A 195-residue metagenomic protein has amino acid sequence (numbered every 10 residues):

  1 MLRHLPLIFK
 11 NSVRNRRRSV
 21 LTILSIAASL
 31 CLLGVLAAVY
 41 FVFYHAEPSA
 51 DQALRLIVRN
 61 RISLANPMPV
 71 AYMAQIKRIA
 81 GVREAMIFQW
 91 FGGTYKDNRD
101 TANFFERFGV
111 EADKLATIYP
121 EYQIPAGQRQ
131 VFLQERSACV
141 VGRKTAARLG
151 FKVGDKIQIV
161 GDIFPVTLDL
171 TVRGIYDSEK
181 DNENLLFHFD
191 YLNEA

Functional and structural regions predicted by a protein language model:
M1-L32: N-terminal Sec/SRP start-transfer signal
H4, I8, S19, F43 (+3 more regions): Hydrophobic alpha-helical segments typical of transmembrane helices and their membrane-interface/capping positions
L7-I8, S12, A38, I87 (+2 more regions): Structured catalytic cores of enzymes that bind and process phosphorylated ligands/cofactors
N11-S12, A46, I175: Amphipathic alpha-helical segments that mediate coupling or scaffolding at interfaces
R14-N15, S49, S178: Membrane-interface junctions
A27-E106, D113, A126-E135, A147: Hydrophobic, regular-secondary-structure patches
D113-V140, A146, K152-I159: Diglycine-centered glycine-rich loop/turn motifs
V140, K144-A195: Basic-flanked hydrophobic alpha-helices used for secretion and membrane insertion
